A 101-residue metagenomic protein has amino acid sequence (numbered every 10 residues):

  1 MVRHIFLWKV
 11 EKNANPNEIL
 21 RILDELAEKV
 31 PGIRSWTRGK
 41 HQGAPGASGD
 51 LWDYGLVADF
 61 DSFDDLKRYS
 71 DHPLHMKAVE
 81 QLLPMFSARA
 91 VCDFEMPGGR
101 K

Functional and structural regions predicted by a protein language model:
M1-Y54, D61-D71, F94-K101: Short S/T/G/P-rich N-terminal loop/turn motif that feeds into the first structured element of a domain
S70, V79-L82: Short, flexible helix/strand-to-coil boundary loops that buttress conserved ligand/catalytic motifs in alpha/beta
